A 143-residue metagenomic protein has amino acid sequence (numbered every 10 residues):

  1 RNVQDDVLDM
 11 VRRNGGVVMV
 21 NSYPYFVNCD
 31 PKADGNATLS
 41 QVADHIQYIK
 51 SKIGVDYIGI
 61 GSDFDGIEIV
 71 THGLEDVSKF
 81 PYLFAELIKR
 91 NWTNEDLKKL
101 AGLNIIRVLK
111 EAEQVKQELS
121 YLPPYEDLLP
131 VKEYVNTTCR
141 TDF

Functional and structural regions predicted by a protein language model:
R1, D5, N36, S40-A43 (+3 more regions): Conserved structured core elements
R1-G16, S40-D56: Histidine/acidic residue-rich metal-binding segments in metalloenzymes
G15-V27, P31: A conserved active-site cap/scaffold subdomain adjacent to cofactor or substrate pockets
V18, I49, D63, L97: Conserved, mostly hydrophobic/aromatic
N21-S22, K52-E75: Short acidic/histidine-rich active-site segments
Y25-C29, G66-I69, I106-L109: Flexible loop/turn segments at secondary-structure boundaries
D30-L39, I67-L74, L87-N94: Outer-membrane beta-barrel pore domains
E75-F143: Mid-to-C-terminal alpha-helical segments outside catalytic/metal-binding sites
